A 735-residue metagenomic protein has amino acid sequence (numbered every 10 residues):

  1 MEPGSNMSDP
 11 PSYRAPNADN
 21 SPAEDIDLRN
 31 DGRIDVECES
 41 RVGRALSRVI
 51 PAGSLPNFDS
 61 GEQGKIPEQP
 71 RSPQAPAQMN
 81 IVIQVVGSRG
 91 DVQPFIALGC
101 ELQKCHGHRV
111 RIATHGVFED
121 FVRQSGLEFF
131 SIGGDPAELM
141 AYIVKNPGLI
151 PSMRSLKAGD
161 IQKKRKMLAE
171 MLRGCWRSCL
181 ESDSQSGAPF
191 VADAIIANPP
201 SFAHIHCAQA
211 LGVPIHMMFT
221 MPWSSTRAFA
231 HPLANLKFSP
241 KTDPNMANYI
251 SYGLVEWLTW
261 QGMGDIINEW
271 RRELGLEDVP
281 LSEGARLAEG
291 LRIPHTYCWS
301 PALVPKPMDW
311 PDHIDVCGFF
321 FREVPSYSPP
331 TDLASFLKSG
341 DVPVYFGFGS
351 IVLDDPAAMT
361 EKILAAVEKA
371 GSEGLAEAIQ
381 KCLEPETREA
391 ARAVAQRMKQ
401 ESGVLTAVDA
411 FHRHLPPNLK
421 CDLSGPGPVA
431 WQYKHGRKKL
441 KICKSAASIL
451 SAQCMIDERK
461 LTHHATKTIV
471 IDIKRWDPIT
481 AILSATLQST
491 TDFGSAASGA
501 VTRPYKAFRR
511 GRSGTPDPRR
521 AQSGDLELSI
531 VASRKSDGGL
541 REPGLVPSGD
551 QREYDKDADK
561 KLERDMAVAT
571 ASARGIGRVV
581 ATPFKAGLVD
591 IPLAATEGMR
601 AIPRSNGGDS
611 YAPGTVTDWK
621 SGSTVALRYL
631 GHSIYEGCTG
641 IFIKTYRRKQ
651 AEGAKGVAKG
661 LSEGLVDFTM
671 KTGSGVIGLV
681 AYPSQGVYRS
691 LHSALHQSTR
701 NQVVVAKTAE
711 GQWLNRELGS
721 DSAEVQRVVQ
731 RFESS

Functional and structural regions predicted by a protein language model:
G4, P11, N20-L55, I66-S72 (+4 more regions): C-terminal amphipathic helix plus adjacent low-complexity, charged tail appended to glycosyltransferase catalytic
G4-F58, G116-P343, F348-K362, G371 (+6 more regions): Nucleotide-sugar-dependent glycosyltransferase catalytic domains
E37, V42-A45, I50, F58 (+3 more regions): N-terminal subdomain of nucleotide-sugar transferases
K65-A77, S178-S186: A short, basic/flexible loop-to-alpha-helix module at the beginning of a structural domain
G87-L102, R111, S335-E373, A378 (+5 more regions): C-terminal, well-structured subdomains that either form a transmembrane helix-short loop-helix hairpin in multi-pass
P94, T114, L139-Y142, K164 (+18 more regions): Alpha-helical interaction elements in eukaryotic regulators
T331-V342, F346-I351, D355-G371, K556 (+4 more regions): Long, K/E/R/D-enriched contiguous segments that form extended
V429-S735: Amphipathic, glycine/alanine/valine-rich membrane-attaching segments
